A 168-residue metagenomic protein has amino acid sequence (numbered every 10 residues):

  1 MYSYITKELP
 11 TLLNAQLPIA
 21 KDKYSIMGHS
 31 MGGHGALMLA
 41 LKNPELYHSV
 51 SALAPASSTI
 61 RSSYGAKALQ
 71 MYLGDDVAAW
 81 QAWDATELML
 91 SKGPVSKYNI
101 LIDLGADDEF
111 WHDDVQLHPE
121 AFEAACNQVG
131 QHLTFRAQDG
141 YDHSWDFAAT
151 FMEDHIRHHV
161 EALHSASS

Functional and structural regions predicted by a protein language model:
M1-S168: Non-catalytic cap/lid and distal C-terminal segments of serine-dependent acyl enzymes
